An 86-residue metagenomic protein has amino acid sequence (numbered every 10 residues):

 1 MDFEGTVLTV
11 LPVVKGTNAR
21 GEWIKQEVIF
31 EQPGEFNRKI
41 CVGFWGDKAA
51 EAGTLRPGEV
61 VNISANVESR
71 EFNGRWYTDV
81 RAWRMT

Functional and structural regions predicted by a protein language model:
M1-T86: Single-stranded nucleic acid-binding surfaces, predominantly the OB-fold ssDNA-binding core
